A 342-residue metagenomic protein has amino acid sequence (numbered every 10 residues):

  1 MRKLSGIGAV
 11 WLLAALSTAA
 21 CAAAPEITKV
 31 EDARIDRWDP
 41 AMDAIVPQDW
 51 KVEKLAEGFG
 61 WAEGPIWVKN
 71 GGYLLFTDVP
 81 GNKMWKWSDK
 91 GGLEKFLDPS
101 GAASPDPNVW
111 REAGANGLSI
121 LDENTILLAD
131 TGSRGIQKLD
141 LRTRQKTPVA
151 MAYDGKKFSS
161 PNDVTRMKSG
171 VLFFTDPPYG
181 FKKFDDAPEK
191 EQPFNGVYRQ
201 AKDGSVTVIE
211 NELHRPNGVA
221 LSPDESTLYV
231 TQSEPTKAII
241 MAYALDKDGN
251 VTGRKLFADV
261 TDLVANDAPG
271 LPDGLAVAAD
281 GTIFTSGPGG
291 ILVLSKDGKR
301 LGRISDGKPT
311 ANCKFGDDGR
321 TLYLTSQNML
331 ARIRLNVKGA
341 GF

Functional and structural regions predicted by a protein language model:
M1-L4: Positively charged n-region of N-terminal signal peptides that target proteins for export
G6-I7, D203: General helical structural elements
G8-A19: Bacterial N-terminal signal peptides
A23-F342: Sequence-structural signature of mature extracellular/luminal beta-sheet repeat domains, prominently beta-propellers
